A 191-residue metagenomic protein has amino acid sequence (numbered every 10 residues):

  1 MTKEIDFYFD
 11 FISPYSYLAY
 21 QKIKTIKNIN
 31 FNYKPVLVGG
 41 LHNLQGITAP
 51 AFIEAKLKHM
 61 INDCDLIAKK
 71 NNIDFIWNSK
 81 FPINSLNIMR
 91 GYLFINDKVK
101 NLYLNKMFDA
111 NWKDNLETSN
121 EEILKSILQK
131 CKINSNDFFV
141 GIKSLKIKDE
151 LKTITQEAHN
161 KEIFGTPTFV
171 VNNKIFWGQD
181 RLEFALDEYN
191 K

Functional and structural regions predicted by a protein language model:
M1, G40-N43, E54-K58, A68-K69 (+3 more regions): Generic detector of short, locally flexible boundary/turn motifs and exposed helical patches
K3-D6, D10-N32, D97, L102 (+1 more regions): C-terminal cap of thioredoxin/glutaredoxin-like
Y15-D114: Structural alpha/beta surface segment adjacent to cysteine/selenocysteine redox centers across thiol/disulfide enzymes
